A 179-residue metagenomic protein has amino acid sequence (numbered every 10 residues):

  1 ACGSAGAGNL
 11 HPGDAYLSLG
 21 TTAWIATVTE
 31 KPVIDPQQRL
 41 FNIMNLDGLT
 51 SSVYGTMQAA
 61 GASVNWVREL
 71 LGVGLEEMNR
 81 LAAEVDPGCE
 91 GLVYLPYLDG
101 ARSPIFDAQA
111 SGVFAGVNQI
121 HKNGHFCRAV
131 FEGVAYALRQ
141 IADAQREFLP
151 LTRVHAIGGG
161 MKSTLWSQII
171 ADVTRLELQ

Functional and structural regions predicted by a protein language model:
A1-Q179: Active-site core segments that coordinate phosphate-bearing ligands/cofactors across diverse enzyme families
